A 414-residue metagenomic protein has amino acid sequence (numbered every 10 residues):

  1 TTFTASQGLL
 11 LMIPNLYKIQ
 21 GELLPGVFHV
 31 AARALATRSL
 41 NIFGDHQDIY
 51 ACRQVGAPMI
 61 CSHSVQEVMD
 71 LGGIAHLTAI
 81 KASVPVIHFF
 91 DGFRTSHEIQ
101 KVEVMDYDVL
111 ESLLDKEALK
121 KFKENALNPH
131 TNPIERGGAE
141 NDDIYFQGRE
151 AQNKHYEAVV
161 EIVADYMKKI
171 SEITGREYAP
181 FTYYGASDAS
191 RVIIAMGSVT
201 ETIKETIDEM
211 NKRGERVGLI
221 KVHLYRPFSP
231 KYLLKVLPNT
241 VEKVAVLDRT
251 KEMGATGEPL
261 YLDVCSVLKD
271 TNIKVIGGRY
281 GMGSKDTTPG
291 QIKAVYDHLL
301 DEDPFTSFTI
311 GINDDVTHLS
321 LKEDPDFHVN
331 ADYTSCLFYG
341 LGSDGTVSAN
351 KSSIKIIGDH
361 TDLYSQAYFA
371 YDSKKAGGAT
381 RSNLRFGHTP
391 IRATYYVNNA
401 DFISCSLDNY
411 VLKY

Functional and structural regions predicted by a protein language model:
T1-L11, P25-V30, C61-H63, V192-A195 (+1 more regions): A short, small-residue-rich loop immediately preceding and capping a beta-strand
M12-L16, T37-F43, L71-G73, H97-V104 (+6 more regions): Short acidic, glycine/serine/threonine-rich loops at helix termini
L40-A57, P230-E252, Q366-L407: A structural-propensity feature for long, helix-poor, extended segments
I42-G92, K116, D270-G283: Conserved thiamine diphosphate
V86-T182: Conformationally flexible catalytic loops at phosphate/diphosphate-handling active centers
K168-R191, L319-Y333: Glycine-/acidic-rich phosphate or pyrophosphate-binding loops and their flanking alpha/beta elements
I173, S187-D188, V192-H223, D332-N399 (+1 more regions): Anionic-ligand anchoring segments at beta-strand to alpha-helix junctions in alpha/beta enzyme folds, i.e., glycine
K243-V329: Peripheral docking tails and interdomain loops at the edges of cofactor- or intermediate-handling domains
